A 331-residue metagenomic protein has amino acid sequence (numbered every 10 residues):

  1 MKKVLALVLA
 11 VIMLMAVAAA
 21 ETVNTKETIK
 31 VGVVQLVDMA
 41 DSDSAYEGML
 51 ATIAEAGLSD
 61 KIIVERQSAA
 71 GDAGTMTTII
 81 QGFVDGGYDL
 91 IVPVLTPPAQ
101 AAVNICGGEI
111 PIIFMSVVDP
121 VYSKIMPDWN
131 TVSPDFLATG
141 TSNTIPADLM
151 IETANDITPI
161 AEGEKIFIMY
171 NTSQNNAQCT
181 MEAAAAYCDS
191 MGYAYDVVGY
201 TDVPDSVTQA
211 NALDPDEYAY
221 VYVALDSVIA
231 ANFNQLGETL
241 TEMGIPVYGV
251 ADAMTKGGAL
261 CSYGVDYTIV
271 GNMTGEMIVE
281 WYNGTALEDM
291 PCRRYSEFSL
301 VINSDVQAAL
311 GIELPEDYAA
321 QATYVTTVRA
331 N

Functional and structural regions predicted by a protein language model:
M1-I29, D85, N331: Short, low-complexity disordered leader/linker segments with a strong preference for bacterial N-terminal type II
N24, P120-K165, V265-T285: Hydrophobic alpha-helical segments within soluble ligand-binding/sensing domains
T25-A51, A56, E65-T75, D226-A231 (+1 more regions): Extracytoplasmic "Venus flytrap"
V31, M49, T139-M191, P291-A308: An alpha-beta-alpha
A56-M76, L137-A138, Y187-V203: Short beta-strand elements in bilobed, periplasmic/extracellular small-molecule ligand-binding domains
E65-W129, D226-T241, I245-V250: Beta-alpha junction/loop-to-helix N-cap segments that form part of ligand/metal-binding clefts
N175-I245, A251: Pocket-lining segment of extracytoplasmic ligand-binding domains
E280-N331: Hinge/cleft segment of the Venus flytrap/periplasmic-binding protein
